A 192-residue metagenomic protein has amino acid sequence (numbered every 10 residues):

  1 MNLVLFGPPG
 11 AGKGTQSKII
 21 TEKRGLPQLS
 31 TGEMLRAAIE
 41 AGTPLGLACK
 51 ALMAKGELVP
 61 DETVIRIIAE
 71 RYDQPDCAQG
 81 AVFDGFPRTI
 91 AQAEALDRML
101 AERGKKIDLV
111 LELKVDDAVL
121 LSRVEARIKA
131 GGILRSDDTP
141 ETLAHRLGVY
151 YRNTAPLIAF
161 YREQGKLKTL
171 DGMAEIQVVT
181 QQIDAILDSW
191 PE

Functional and structural regions predicted by a protein language model:
M1-E192: Glycine-rich phosphate-binding loop of ATP-dependent small-molecule kinases
